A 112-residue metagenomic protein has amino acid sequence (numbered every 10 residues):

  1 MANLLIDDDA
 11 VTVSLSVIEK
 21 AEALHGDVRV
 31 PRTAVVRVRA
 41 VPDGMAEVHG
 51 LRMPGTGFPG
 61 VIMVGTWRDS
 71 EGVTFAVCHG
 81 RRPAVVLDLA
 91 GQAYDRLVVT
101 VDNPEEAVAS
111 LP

Functional and structural regions predicted by a protein language model:
M1-R32, V36-R39: Conserved beta-hairpin
A23-R32, V36-P112: Acidic, Ser/Thr- and proline-rich intrinsically disordered linker/docking segments of eukaryotic scaffolds
